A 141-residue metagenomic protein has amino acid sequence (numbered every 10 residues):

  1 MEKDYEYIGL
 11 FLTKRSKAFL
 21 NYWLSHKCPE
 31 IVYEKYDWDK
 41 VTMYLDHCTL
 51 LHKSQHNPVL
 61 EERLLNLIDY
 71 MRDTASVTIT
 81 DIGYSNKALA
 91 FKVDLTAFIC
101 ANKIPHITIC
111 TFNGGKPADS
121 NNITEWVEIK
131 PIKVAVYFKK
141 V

Functional and structural regions predicted by a protein language model:
M1-V141: Histidine-dependent nucleotide/RNA phosphoesterase domain, centered on the 2H-phosphoesterase fold with its duplicated
